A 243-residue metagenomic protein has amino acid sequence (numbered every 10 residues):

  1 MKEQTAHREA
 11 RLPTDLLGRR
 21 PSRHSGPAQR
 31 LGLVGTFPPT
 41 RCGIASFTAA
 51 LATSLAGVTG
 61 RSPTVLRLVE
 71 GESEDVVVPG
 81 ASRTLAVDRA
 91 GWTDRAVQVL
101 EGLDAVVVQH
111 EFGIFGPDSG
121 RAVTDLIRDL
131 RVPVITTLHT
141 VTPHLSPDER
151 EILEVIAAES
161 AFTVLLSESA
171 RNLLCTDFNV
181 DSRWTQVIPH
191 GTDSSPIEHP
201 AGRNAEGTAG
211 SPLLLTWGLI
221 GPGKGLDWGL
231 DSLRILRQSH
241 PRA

Functional and structural regions predicted by a protein language model:
P21-Q29, S195-L213, R237-S239: Nucleotide-sugar donor-binding and catalytic loop/hinge architecture of NDP-sugar-dependent glycosyltransferases
G35, P39-R41, A50-G102: N-terminal strand-loop element at the rim of the active site of nucleotide-sugar-dependent glycosyltransferases
S62, L226, L230-A243: A conserved nucleotide-sugar
R83-T84, R95-G120, P133-T137: Short N-terminal targeting/anchoring amphipathic segment
I135, E159-E168: A short beta-strand/loop micro-motif in the catalytic core of glycosyltransferases that engages the nucleotide-sugar
T142-A161: A conserved, positively charged/aromatic
S169, G191: Carbohydrate-associated surface elements
A205-K224, L230-R234: Conserved donor-binding/catalytic core segment of Leloir-type glycosyltransferases
